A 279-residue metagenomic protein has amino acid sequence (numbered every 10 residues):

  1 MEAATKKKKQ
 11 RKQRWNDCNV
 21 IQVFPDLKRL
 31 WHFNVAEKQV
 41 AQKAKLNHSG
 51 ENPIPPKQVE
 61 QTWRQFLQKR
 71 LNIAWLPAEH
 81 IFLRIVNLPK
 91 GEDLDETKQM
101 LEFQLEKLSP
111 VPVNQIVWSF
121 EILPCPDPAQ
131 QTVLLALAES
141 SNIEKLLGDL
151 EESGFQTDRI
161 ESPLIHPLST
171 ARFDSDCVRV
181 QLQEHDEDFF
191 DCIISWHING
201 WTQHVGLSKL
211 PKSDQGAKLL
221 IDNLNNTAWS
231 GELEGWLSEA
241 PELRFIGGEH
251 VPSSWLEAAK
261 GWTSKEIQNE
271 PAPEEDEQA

Functional and structural regions predicted by a protein language model:
M1-A279: Hydrophobic/aromatic-enriched cytosolic interaction surfaces used to assemble or bind macromolecules
